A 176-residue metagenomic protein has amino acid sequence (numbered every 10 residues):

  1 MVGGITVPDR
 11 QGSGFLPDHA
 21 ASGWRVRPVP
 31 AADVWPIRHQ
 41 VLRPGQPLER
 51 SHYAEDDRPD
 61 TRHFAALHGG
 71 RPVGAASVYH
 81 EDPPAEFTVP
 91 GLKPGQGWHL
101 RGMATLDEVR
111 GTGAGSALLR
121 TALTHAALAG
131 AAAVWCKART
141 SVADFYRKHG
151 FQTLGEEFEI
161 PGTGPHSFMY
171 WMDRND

Functional and structural regions predicted by a protein language model:
M1-V29, N175-D176: Conserved N-terminal entry element of GNAT/NAT acetyltransferase domains
A31-A32, P36-R50: Helix-loop element at the rim of GNAT/NAT acetyltransferase active sites that forms part of the acceptor-substrate
R38, Y146, F151: Conserved active-site tyrosine of GNAT-family acetyltransferases
E49-R50, T61-A65, A75, G102 (+2 more regions): Short hydrophobic/aromatic beta-strand element in the GNAT-like acyltransferase core that lines or flanks the acyl-donor
A65, R71-E81, E86-P90, H99-A104: Conserved beta-strand in the GNAT
V109-T121: Conserved acetyl-CoA pyrophosphate-binding loop and the N-cap/start of the following alpha-helix in GNAT-like
A126-R139: Conserved GNAT acetyl-CoA-binding A-motif
W135-K137, Q152-F168: Conserved catalytic-core motifs of GNAT/GCN5-like acyltransferases
